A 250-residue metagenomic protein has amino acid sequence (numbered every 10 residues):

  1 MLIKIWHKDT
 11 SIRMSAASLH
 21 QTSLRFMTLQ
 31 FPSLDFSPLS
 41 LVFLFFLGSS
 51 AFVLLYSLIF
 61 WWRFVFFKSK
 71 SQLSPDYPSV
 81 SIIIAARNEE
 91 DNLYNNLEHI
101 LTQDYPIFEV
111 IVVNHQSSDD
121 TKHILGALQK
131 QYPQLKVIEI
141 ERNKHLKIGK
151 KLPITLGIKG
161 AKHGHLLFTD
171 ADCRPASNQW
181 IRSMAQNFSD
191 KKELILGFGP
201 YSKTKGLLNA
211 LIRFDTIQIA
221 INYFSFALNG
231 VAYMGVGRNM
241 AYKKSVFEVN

Functional and structural regions predicted by a protein language model:
R25-D76: N-terminal membrane-anchoring/stem segments of glycan-assembly enzymes
F60, K136-G149, P153, G157-K159 (+2 more regions): Long helical/loop segments within the catalytic core of UDP-sugar-dependent glycosyltransferases, especially the large
F66-S69, E89-T102: Short, well-formed alpha-helical segments that are part of the catalytic scaffolds of diverse glycosyltransferases
P78-S81, E109: Cell-envelope/extracellular polymer assembly enzymes that use nucleotide-activated donors
L97-N143: Acidic donor-binding segment of Leloir-type glycosyltransferases
D120, D170-Q186: Acidic donor-binding/catalytic loop of UDP-sugar-dependent glycosyltransferases, especially processive GT2
L166: Short aromatic/hydrophobic "clamp" motif used to bind/position activated sugar donors
